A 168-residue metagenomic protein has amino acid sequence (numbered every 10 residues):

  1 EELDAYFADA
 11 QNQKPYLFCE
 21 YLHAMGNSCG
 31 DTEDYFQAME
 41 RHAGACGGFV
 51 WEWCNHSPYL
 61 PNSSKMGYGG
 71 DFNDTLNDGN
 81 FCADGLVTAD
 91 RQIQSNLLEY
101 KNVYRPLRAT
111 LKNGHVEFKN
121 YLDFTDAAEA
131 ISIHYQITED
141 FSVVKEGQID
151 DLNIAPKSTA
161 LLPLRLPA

Functional and structural regions predicted by a protein language model:
E1-E117, Y121-E129, H134-S142: Extended substrate-binding grooves/exosites of carbohydrate-active enzymes
I131-A168: Intrinsically disordered, low-complexity Pro/Gly/Ser/Thr-rich segments with frequent PxxP/GP/PP motifs and embedded
